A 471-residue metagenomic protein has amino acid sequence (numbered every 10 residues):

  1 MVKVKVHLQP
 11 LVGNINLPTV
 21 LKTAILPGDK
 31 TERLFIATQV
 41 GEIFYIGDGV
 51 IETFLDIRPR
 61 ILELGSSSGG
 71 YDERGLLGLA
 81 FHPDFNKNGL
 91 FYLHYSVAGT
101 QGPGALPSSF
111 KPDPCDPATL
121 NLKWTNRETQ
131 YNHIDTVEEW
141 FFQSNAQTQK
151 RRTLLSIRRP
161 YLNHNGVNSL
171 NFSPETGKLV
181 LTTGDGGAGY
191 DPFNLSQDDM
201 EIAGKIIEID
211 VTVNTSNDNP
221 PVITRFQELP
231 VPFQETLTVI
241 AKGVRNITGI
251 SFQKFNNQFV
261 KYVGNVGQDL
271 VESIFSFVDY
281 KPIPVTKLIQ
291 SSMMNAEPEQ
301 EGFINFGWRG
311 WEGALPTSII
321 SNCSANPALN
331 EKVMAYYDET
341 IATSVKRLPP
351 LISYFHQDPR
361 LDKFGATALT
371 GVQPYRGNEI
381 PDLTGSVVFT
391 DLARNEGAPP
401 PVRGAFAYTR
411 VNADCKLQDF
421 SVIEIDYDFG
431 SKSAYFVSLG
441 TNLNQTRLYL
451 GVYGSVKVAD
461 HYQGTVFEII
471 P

Functional and structural regions predicted by a protein language model:
M1-L17, Q147-R152, F233-E235, I423: A short helix->beta-strand "capping" segment at the edge of beta-propeller domains
P10-G41, A366-P374: Beta-strand-rich domains and repeat architectures in extracellular enzymes and scaffolds, especially beta-propellers
L21, L79, L170, I247-I250 (+2 more regions): Hydrophobic core register within WD40 beta-propeller blades
T31-R58, S144, R403, D414: Beta-propeller domains
A37, G65-G69, R74-L76, D84 (+9 more regions): Beta-propeller domain segments
D56-P59, L154-R159, I423-F429: Short loop/turn motifs that cap or connect beta-strands within the blades of beta-propeller-type repeat domains
G104-N171: Asp-box/WD-like beta-propeller blade repeats and closely related beta-sheet repeat scaffolds
G440-P471: Blade-level signature of beta-propeller repeat domains, shared across WD40, Kelch, NHL, RCC1 and BNR/Asp-box propellers
